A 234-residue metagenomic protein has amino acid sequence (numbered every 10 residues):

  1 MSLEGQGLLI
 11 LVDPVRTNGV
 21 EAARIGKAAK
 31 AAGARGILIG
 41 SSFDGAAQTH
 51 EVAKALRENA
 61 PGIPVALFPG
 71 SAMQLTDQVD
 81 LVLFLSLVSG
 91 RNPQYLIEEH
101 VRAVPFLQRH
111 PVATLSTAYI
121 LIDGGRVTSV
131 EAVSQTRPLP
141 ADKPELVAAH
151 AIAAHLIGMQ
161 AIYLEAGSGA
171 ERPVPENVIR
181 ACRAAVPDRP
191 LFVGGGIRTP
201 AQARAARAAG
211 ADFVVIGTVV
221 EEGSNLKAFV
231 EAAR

Functional and structural regions predicted by a protein language model:
G5-A22, F68-A72, L121-A148, V193-R198: Active-site mouth loops of central-metabolism enzymes
Q6-V12, I37-I39, V65-L67, V82-F84 (+4 more regions): Hydrophobic faces of well-ordered beta-strands that scaffold small-molecule active sites in alpha/beta enzyme cores
V12, R16-A29, G36-S41, R57-N59 (+1 more regions): Active-site beta->alpha loop and helix N-cap motifs at the rims of alpha/beta catalytic domains
L38-E51, A55, Q160-P175: Glycine-rich, proline-tolerant flexible connector loops at the mouths of alpha/beta enzymes
I39-D44, L81, L85-L96, L164-G169 (+3 more regions): Glycine-rich phosphate-binding active-site loops on the catalytic face of alpha/beta enzymes
T49-M73, D77, A103-L115, R172-T199 (+1 more regions): Alpha-helix-loop-beta-strand connector modules within alpha/beta enzyme cores
Q74-H155, R234: Conserved anion-binding
V133-I179, E221, N225-A228: Glycine/Thr-rich beta-alpha phosphate-binding loop at enzyme active sites
